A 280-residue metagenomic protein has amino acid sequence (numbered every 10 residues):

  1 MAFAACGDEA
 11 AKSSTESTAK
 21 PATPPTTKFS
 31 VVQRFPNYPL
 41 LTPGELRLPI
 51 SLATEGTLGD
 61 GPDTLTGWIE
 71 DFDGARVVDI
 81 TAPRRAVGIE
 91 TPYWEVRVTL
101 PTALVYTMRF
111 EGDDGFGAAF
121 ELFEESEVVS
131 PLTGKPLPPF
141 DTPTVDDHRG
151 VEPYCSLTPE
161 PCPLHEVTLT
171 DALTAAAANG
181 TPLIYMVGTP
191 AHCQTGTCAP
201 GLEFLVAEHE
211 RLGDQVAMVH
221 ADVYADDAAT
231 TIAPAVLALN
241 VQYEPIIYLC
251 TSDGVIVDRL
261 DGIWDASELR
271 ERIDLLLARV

Functional and structural regions predicted by a protein language model:
C6-E16: Bacterial lipoprotein signal-peptidase II cleavage site
A19-L157: Contiguous segments within soluble domain cores/interaction surfaces
E152-S156, L173-Q194: Short active-site neighborhood of thiol/selenol oxidoreductases, capturing the structured segment around
N179-I184, G213-M218, E244-P245, S252: Loop/turn elements at helix/coil->beta-strand transitions in domains of secreted/extracellular proteins
T195-L212: Typically the conserved alpha-helix immediately C-terminal to a functionally engaged Cys/Sec in thioredoxin-like
H220-E244, Y248-I256, D274-L277: Thioredoxin-like thiol-disulfide oxidoreductase module
I263-A266: A short acidic/small-residue loop/turn micro-motif
